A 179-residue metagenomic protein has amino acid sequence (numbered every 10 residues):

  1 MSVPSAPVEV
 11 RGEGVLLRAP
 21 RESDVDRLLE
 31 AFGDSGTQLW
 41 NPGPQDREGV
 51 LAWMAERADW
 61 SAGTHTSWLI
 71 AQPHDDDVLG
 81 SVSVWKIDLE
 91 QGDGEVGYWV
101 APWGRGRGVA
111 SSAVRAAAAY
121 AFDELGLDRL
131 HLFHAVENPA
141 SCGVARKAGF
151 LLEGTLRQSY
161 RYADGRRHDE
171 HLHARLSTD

Functional and structural regions predicted by a protein language model:
M1-W103, E124, R166-D179: GNAT-family acyltransferases
G63-T64, G97, G108, A113 (+1 more regions): Glycine-centered small-residue hotspots that permit tight backbone geometry or close packing
Y98-V100, G106-D123, P139-K147: Conserved acetyl-CoA-binding loop-helix of GNAT-fold acetyltransferases
D123, R129-L132: Short, basic (Lys/Arg/His-rich) helix/loop patches that form interaction surfaces in the mid-to-C-terminal regions
H131-F133, L151-H168: Conserved catalytic-core motifs of GNAT/GCN5-like acyltransferases
A145, F150, H173: Conserved active-site tyrosine of GNAT-family acetyltransferases
